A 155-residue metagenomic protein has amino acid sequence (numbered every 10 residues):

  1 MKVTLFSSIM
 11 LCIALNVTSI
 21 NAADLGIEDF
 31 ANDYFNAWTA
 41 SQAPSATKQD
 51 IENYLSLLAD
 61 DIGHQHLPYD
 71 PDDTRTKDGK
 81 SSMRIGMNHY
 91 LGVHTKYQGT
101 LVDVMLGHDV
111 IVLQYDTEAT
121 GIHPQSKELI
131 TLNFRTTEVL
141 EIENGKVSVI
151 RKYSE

Functional and structural regions predicted by a protein language model:
M1-S7: Bacterial N-terminal signal peptides that target proteins for export
S7-N16: Bacterial N-terminal signal peptides
T18-A22: Sec/Tat signal peptide C-region and signal peptidase I cleavage site
A23, R84-E155: A beta-strand edge to alpha-helix "cap/lid" segment located at domain peripheries
A23-D61: Short acidic-aromatic low-complexity motifs
A43-K48, P71, P124-L129: Short, solvent-exposed loop/turn segments that connect beta-strands within catalytic domains and beta-strand-rich
I51-G107: A solvent-exposed, acidic/Ser-Thr-rich amphipathic alpha-helical stretch
